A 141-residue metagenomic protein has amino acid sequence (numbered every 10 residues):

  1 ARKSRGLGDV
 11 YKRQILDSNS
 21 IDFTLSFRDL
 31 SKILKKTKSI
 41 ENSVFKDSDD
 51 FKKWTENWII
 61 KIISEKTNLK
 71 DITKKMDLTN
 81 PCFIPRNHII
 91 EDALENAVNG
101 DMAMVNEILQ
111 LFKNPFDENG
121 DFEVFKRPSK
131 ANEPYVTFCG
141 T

Functional and structural regions predicted by a protein language model:
A1-Y11: Single conserved hydrophobic/aromatic residue that forms the stacking wall/gate of nucleotide- or nucleobase-binding
D9, I40, I72-M76: Generic, low-specificity signal for short hydrophobic/alpha-helical stretches with a mild N-terminal bias, encompassing
D9-S18, W58: Short, Φ-rich (hydrophobic/aromatic) sequence segments
L16-V44: Long, cytosolic, alpha-helical-rich C-terminal regions that act as interaction/scaffolding modules
D17, I21-T24, F45-S48, K52 (+3 more regions): Conserved structured core elements
T55: Extended, charge-enriched "interface" segments that sit outside catalytic cores
W58-T141: C-terminal amphipathic alpha-helical interaction region
